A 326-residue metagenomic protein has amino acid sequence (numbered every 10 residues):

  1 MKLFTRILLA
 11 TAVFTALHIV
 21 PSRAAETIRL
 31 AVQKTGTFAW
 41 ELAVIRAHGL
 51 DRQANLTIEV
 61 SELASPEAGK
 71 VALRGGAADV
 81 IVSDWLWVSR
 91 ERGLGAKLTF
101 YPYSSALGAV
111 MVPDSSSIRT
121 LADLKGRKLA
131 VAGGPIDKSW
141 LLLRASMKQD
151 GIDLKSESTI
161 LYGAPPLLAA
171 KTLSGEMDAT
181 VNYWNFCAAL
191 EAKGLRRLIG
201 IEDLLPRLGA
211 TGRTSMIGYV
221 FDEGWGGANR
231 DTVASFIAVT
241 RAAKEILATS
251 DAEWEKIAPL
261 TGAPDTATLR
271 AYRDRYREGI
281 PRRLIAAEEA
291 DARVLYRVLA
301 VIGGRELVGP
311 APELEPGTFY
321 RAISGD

Functional and structural regions predicted by a protein language model:
I7-H18: Bacterial N-terminal signal peptides
I19-A24: Sec/Tat signal peptide C-region and signal peptidase I cleavage site
E26-D153, T159-Y162, K171-S174, D178-W184 (+1 more regions): Short, glycine-/small- and polar/acidic-enriched structural segments that line small-molecule recognition paths
R52-Q53, D203-G212, E278-E288: Short, solvent-exposed loop/beta-turn-alpha elements that line the ligand-binding surface or hinge of extracytoplasmic
W85-L86, P166-A258: Pocket-lining segment of extracytoplasmic ligand-binding domains
S104-V110, S116, L195-R196, S215-Y219 (+2 more regions): Small-molecule pocket liners
G226-G303: Secondary-structure end/capping motifs
R293-D326: Conserved C-terminal helix/tail region of periplasmic/extracytoplasmic solute-binding proteins
